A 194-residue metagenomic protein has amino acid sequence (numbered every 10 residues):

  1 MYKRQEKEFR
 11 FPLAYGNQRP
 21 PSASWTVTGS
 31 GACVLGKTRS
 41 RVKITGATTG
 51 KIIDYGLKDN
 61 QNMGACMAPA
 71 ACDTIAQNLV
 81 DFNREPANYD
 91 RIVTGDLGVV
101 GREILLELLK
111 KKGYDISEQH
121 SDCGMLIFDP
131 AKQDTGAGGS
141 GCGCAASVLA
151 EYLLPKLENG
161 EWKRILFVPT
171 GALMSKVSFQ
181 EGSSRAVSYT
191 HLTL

Functional and structural regions predicted by a protein language model:
M1-Y2, T190-L194: Conserved small/polar residues in nucleotide/adenosyl-binding loops
K3, K7, W25, A32-T38 (+1 more regions): Active-site-proximal alpha-helical scaffold in enzymes
K3, T94-L97, P169-A172: Short, well-ordered beta-to-alpha junction loops that form the rim of enzyme active sites and present histidine/acidic
R4-Y15, G101-R102, V148, S175: Active-site-adjacent elements of ketosynthase-type condensing enzymes
F11-A76, D81-R84, Y114, E118-L126 (+3 more regions): Condensing-enzyme catalytic core mediating Claisen C-C bond formation in acyl metabolism
L79-P86, R91-L105: Long, repeat-rich segments with strong aromatic
L97-K112, V177-S184: Short glycine/threonine-rich loop-to-helix capping motif typified by GTGT followed within a few residues by an Asp-Pro
L153-E181: Internal helix-turn-beta structural module
